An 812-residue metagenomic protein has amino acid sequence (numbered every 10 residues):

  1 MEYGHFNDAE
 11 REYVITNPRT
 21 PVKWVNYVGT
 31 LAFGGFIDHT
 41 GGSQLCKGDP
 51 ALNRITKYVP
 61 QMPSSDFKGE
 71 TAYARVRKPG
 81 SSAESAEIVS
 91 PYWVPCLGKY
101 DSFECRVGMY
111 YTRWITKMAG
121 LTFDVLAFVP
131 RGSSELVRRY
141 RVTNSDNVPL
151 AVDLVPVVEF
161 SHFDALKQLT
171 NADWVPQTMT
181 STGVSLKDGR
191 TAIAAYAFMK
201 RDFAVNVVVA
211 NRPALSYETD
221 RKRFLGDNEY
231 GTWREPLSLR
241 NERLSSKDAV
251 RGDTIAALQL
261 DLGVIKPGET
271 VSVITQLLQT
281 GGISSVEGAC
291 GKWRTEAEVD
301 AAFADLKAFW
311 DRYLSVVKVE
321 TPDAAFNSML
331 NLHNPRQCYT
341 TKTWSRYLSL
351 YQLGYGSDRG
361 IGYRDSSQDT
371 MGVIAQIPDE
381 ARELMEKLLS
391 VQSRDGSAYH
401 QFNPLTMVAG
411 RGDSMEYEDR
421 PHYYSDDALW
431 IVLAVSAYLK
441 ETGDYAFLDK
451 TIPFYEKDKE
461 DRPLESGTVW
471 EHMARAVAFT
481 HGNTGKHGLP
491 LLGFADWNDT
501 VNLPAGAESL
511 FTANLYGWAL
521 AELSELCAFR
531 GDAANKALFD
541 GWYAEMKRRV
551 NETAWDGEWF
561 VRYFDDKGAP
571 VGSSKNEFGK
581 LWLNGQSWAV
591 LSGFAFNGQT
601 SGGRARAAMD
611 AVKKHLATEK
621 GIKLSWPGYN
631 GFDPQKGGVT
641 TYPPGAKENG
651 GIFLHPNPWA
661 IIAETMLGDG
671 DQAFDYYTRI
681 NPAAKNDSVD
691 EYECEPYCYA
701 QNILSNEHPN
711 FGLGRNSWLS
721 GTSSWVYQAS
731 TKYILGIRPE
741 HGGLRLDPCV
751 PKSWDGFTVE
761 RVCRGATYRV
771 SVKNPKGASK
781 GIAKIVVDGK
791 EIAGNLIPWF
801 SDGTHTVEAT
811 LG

Functional and structural regions predicted by a protein language model:
M1-K68, R190, F203, L278 (+3 more regions): Beta-strand-rich N-terminal accessory domains
L31, L150, G263-G281, Y516-A519: Short Pro-Gly-centered flexible turn/kink motifs
K47, A51-L121, K614-H615, P643-N649 (+1 more regions): Non-catalytic C-terminal accessory modules of carbohydrate-active enzymes
P63, T112-W114, V125-L239, A289-V316: Polysaccharide-binding surfaces and accessory modules of carbohydrate-active proteins
G80-E135, G231-L258, N331-P335, Y339: Extended, loop-rich substrate-binding clefts of extracytoplasmic carbohydrate-active enzymes
L97-K99, T321-L332, D379, E383-S397 (+5 more regions): Active-site acid/base region of carbohydrate-active enzymes
V155-V157, N171-W174, Y399-Q401, L515-G637 (+3 more regions): Catalytic cores of carbohydrate-active enzymes
I361-S366, T370-A381, M385-K486, S509-A513 (+6 more regions): Aromatic-rich carbohydrate-recognition surfaces in CAZymes
